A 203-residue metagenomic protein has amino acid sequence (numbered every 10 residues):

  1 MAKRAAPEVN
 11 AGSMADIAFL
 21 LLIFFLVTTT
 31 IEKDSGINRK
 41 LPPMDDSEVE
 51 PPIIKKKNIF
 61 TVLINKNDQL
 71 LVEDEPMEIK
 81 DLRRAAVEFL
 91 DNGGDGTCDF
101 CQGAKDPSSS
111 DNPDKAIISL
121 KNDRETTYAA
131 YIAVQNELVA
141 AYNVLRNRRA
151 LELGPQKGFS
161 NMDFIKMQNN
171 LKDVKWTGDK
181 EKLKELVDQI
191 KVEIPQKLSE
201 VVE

Functional and structural regions predicted by a protein language model:
M1-K40: Short terminal targeting/anchoring segments
E32-E203: Long, low-hydrophobicity, acidic/polar, solvent-exposed interaction domains
